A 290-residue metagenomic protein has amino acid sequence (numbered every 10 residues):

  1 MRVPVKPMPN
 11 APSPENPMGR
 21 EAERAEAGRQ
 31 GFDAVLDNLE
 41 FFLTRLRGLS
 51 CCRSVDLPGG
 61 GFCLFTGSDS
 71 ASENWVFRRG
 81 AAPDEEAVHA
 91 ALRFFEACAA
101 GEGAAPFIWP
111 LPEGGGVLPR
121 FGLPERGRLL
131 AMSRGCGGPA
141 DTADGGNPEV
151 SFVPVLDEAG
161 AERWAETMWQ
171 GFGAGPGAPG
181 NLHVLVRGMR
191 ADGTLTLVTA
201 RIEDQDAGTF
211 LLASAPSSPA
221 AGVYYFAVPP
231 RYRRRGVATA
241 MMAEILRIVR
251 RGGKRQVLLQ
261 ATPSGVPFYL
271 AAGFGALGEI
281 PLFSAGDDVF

Functional and structural regions predicted by a protein language model:
R2-G101: N-terminal charged segments
S54-G59, L111-G116, R120-P124, T194-F210: Conserved beta-hairpin
A71-A81, P219-P230: Conserved acetyl-CoA binding element of GNAT-fold acetyltransferases
G80-L156, A261, P281-A285: Acyl-donor-binding surface of acyltransferase catalytic domains
D84-R93, Y225-P230, R234-R247, R251 (+2 more regions): Conserved acetyl-CoA-binding loop-helix of GNAT-fold acetyltransferases
G114-E125, R235, T239, R251 (+2 more regions): Conserved active-site alpha-helix within GNAT-family acetyltransferase domains
D157-Q170: A short, well-structured alpha-helix characteristic of acyl/acetyltransferase catalytic modules
P176-P229: A conserved beta-strand-loop-helix scaffold within acyl/acetyltransferase catalytic domains
